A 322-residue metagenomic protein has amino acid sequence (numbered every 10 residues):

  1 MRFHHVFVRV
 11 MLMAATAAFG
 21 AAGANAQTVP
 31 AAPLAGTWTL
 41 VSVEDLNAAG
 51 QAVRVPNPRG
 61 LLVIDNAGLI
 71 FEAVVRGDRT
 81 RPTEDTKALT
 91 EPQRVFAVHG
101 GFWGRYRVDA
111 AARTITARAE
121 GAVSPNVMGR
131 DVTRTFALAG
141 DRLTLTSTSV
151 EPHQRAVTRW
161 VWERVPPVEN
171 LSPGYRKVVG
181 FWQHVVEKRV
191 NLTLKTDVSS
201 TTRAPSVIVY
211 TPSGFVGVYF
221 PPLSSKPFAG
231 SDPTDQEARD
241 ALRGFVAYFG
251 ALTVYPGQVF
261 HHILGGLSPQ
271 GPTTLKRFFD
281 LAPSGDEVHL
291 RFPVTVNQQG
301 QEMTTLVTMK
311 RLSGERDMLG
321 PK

Functional and structural regions predicted by a protein language model:
M1-F7: N-terminal secretory signal peptides that target proteins for export/translocation
R9-A21: Bacterial N-terminal signal peptides
A26-K322: Lipid interaction determinants
